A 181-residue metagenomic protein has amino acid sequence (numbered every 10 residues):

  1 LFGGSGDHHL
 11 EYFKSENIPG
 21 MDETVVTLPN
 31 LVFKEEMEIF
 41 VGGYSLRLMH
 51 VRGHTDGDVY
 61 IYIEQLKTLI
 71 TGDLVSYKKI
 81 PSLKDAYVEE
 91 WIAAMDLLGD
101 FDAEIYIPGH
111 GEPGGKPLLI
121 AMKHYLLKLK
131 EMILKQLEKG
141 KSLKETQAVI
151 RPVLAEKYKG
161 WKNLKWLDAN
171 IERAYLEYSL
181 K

Functional and structural regions predicted by a protein language model:
L1-M49, T55, M95, D102: Metallo-beta-lactamase
G4-H8, F13-E16, D100-F101, P113-K181: Accessory terminal helices/loops
E23, I80-S82, A148: Alpha-helical interaction segments
L28-N30, P81, P108, A155 (+1 more regions): Proline-rich low-complexity regions
E38, S45-K135: Metallo-beta-lactamase
